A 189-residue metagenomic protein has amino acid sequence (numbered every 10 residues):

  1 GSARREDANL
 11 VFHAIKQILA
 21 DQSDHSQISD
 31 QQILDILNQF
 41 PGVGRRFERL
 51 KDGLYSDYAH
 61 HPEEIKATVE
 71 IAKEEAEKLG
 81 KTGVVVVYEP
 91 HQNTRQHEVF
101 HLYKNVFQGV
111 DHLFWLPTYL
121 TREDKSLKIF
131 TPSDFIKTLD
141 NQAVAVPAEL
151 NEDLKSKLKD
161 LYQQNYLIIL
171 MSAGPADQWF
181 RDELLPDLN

Functional and structural regions predicted by a protein language model:
G1-G109: Nucleotide phosphate-binding/pyrophosphate-handling subdomain across enzymes that bind or process nucleotide phosphates
S2, G42, Y119-D124, G174: AMP-binding (ANL) adenylation modules
H60-H61, P90-N93, Y119-T121, A173-A176: Short glycine-rich anion-binding loops that position phosphate/pyrophosphate groups of nucleotides and phosphorylated
E70-K73, H101-V106, F130-T131, Q164 (+1 more regions): Short, solvent-exposed amphipathic alpha-helical segments in soluble enzyme and RNA/protein-processing domains
V85-Y88, W115, L170: Structural beta-sheet core signal
Q96-H97, D124-S126, W179-D182: Short glycine-/acidic-enriched loop or helix-start segments at secondary-structure transitions that form or flank
K104-Y166: C-terminal helical cap/extension that packs against the catalytic core of soluble nucleotide-cofactor enzymes
D153-N189: A glycine-rich beta-strand to alpha-helix segment that forms a phosphate/ribose-binding loop at ligand/cofactor sites
